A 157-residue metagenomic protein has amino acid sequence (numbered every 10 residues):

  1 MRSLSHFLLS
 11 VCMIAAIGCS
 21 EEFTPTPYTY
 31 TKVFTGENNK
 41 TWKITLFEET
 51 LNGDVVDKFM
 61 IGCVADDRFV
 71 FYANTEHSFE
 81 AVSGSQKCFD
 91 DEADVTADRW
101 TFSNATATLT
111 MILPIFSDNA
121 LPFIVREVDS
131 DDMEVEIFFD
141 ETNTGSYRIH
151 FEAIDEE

Functional and structural regions predicted by a protein language model:
M1-R2, S20: N-terminal hydrophobic targeting signals that begin at the initiator methionine
R2-S10: Sec-dependent signal peptide recognition, specifically the positively charged N-region followed immediately by
S10-M13, K32: Detector for intrinsically disordered, low-structure N-terminal pre-sequences
A15-G18: C-terminal motif of bacterial Sec signal peptides marking the signal peptidase cleavage site
S20-T96, S103-E157: Lipid interaction determinants
